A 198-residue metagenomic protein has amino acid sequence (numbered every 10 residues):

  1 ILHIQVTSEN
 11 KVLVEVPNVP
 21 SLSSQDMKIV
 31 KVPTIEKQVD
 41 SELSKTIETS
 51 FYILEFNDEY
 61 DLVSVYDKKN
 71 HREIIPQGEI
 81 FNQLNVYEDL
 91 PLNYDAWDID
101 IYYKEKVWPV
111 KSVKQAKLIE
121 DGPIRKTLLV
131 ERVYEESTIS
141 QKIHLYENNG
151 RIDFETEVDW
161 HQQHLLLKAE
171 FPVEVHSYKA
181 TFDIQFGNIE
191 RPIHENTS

Functional and structural regions predicted by a protein language model:
I1-E170, T181, N188-E195: Catalytic and substrate-binding regions of extracellular carbohydrate-active enzymes, especially polysaccharide lyases
V175-I184: Short aromatic-acidic-glycine turn motif
S198: Active-site/ligand-binding surface loops and adjacent short beta/alpha elements that line catalytic pockets across
